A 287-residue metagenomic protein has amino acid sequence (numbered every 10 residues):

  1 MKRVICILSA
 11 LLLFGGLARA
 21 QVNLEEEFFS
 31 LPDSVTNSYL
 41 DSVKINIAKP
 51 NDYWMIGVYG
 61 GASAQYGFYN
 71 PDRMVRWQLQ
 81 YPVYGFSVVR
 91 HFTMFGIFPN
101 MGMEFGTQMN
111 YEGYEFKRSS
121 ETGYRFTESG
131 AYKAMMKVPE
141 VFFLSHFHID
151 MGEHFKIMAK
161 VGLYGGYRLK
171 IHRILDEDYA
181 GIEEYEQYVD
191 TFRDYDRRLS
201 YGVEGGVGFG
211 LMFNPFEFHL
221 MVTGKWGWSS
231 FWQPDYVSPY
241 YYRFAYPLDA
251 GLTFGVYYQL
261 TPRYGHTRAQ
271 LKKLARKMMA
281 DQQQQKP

Functional and structural regions predicted by a protein language model:
M1-E25, F155, V256-L260, P287: Bacterial Sec-dependent N-terminal signal peptides
G16, M135-H146: Short, proline-centered helix/strand-breaking motifs
A20-T93, Q259, Q282-P287: Short glycine/proline- and aromatic-enriched beta-strand/turn motifs that initiate or cap beta-hairpins
I45-D52, T93-M101, D150-K156, M212-E217 (+1 more regions): Short loop/turn motifs that connect adjacent beta-strands in outer-membrane beta-barrel proteins
V58-A62, Y84-R90, T107-M109, V141-I149 (+4 more regions): Residues on the lipid-exposed face of transmembrane beta-strands in outer-membrane beta-barrel proteins
Q65-L79, E112-P139, G166-S200, S230-T253: Extracellular/periplasm-exposed beta-strand and loop segments of Gram-negative cell-envelope proteins, dominated by
V89-G123: Mid-chain, structured segments of secreted extracytoplasmic proteins
S200, G205-P287: Predominantly the C-terminal beta-signal and adjacent terminal strand-loop region of outer-membrane beta-barrel
